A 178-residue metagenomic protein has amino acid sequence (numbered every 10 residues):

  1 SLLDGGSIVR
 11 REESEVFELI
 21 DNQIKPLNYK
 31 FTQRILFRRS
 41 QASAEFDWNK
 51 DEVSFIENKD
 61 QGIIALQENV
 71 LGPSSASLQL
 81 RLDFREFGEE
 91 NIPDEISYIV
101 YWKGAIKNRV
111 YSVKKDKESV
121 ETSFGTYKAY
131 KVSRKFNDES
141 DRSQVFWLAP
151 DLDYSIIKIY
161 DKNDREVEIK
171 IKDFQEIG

Functional and structural regions predicted by a protein language model:
S1-F46, N91-G178: Acidic, serine/threonine-rich low-complexity disordered tracts
S40-R85: Hydrophobic, well-structured mid-protein blocks that either form specific transmembrane helices
R81-E95: Charge-rich, low-complexity terminal tails
